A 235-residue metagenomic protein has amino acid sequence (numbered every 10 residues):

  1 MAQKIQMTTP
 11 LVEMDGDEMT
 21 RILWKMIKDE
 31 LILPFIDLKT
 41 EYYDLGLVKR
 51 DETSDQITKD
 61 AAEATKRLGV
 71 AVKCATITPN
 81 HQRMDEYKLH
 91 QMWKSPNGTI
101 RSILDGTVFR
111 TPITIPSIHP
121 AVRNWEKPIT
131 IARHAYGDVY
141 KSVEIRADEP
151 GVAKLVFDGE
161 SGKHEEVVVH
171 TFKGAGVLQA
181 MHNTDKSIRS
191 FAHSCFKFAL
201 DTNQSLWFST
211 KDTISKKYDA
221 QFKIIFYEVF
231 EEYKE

Functional and structural regions predicted by a protein language model:
A2-E235: Metallocofactor- and cofactor-centric catalytic cores in central/energy metabolism, strongly enriched
